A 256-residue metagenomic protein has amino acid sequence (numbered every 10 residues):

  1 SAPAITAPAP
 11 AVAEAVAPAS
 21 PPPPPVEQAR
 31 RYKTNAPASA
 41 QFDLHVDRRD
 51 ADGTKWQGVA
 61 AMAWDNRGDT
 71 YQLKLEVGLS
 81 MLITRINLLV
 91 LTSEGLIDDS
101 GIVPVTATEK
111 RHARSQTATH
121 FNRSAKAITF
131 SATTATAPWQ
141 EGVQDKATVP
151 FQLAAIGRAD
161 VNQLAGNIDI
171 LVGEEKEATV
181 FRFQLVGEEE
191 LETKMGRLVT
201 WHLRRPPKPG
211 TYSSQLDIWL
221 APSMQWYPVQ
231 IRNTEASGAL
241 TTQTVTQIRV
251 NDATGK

Functional and structural regions predicted by a protein language model:
S1-R123, Q163-K256: Acidic, serine/threonine-rich low-complexity disordered tracts
A118-G157: Hydrophobic, well-structured mid-protein blocks that either form specific transmembrane helices
D145-E175: Short, structured interface segments that constitute the first stable element of a domain
